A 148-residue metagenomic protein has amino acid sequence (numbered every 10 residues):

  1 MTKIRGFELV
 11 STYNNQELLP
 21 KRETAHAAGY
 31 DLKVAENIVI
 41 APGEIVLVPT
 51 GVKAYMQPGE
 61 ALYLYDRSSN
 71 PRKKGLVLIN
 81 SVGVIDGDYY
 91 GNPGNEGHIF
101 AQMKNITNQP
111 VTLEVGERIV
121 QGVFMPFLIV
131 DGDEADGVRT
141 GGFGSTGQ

Functional and structural regions predicted by a protein language model:
M1-Q148: DUTPase catalytic domain/fold
